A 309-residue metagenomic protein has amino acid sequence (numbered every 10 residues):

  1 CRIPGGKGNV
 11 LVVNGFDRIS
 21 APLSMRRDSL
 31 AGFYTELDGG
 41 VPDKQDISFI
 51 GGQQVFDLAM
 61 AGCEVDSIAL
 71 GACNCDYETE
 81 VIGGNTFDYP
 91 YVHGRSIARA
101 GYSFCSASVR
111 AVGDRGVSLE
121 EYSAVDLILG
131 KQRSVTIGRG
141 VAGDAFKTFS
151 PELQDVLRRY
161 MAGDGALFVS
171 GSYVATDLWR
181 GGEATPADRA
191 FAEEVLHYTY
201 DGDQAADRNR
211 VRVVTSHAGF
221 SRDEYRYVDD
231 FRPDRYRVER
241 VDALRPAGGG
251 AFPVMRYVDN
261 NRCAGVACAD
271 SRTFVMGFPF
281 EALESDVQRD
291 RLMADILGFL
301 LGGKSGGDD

Functional and structural regions predicted by a protein language model:
C1-A124, I128-K131, A294-S305: Aromatic-Pro/Gly-enriched surface loop or interdomain linker that acts as a lid/target-recognition segment
R2-K7, V117-E121, Y160-G163, P246-A247 (+1 more regions): Extracellular/periplasmic catalytic domains that process cell-envelope and extracellular macromolecules
F16-S20, A111-G113, L129-V135, Y173-D177 (+2 more regions): Solvent-exposed loop/turn segments at secondary-structure junctions within structured extracellular/periplasmic domains
Y89, H93, F149-V156, R289-I296: Stable alpha-helical elements in mature extracytoplasmic
S123-R133, F168-V169, T273-G277: Structural motif
Q132-V238: A glycine-rich, often tryptophan-bearing local segment used as a flexible ligand/cofactor-contacting loop or short
Y198-D286: Catalytic beta-strand/loop cores that center a nucleophilic Ser/Cys/Thr and support acyl-enzyme chemistry
F278-D309: A recurrent domain-boundary module in secreted/ectodomain proteins
